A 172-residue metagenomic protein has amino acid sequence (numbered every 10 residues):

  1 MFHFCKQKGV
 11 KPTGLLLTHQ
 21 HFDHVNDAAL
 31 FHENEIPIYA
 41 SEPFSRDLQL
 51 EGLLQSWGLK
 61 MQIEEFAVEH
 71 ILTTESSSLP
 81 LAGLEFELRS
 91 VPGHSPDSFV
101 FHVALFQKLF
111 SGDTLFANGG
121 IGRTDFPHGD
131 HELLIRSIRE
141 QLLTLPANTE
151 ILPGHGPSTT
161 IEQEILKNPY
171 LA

Functional and structural regions predicted by a protein language model:
F2-S78, K167-Y170: Active-site HxH/HxHxD metal-binding segment of metal-dependent hydrolases
C5-K11, L79-L84, V103-L105, L145: Glycine-rich phosphate-binding loop signature in dinucleotide/nucleotide-binding domains
G14-T18, G83-L84, F110: Replace "His-x-His-based motif
H32, S78-P80, P92, H102: Well-ordered beta-strand positions
E85-A172: Metallo-beta-lactamase
